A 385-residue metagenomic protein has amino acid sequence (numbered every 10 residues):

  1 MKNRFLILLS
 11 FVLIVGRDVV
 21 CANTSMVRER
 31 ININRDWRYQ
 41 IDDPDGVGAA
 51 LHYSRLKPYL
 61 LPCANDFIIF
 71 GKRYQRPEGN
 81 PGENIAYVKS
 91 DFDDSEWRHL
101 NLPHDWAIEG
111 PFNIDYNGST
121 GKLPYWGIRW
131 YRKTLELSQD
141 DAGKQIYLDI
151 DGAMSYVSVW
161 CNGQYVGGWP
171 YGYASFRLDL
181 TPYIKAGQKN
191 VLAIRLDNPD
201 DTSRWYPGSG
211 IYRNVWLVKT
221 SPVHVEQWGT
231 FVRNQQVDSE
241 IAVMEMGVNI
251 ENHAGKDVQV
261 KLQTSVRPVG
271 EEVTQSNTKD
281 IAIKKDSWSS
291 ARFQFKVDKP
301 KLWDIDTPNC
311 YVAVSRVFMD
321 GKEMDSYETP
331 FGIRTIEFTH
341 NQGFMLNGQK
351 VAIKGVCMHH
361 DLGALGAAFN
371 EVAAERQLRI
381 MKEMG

Functional and structural regions predicted by a protein language model:
M1-S25: Bacterial Sec-dependent N-terminal signal peptides
V20-I114, V191-D197: Accessory carbohydrate-binding/adhesion or oligomerization-edge regions at the termini of glycan-active proteins
R28, G229-T230, V314-E383: N-terminal carbohydrate-binding accessory modules
I31, D42-P44, R76, E83 (+5 more regions): Accessory beta-strand-rich segments of carbohydrate-active enzymes
C161, I241-A282, S289-F293, S315: Beta-strand-rich binding/interaction modules
L178-Y183, F293-P308: Signal that preferentially marks extracellular ectodomain short beta-strand elements of beta-sandwich modules
A193-R195, V312-R316: Extracellular recognition modules
V218, A282, P330-R334: Short beta-strand edge segments in extracellular beta-sheet folds
